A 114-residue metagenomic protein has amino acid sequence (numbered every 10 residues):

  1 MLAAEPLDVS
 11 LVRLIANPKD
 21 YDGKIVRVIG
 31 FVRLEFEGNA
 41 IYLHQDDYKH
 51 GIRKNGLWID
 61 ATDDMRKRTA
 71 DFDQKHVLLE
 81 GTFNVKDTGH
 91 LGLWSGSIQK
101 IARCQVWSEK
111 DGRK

Functional and structural regions predicted by a protein language model:
L2-K114: OB-fold and OB-like single-stranded nucleic-acid-recognition modules and their adjacent interaction interfaces
